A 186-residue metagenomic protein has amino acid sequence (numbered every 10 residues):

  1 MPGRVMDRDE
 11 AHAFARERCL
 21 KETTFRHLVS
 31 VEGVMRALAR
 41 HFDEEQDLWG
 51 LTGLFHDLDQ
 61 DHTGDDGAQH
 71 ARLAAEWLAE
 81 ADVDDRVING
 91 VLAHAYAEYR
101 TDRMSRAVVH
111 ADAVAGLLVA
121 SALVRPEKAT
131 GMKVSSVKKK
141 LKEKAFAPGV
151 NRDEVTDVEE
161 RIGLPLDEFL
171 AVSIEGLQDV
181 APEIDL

Functional and structural regions predicted by a protein language model:
M1-D66: Acidic/His-rich, divalent-metal-binding segments that scaffold phosphate/diphosphate chemistry
P2-M6, E44, D82-V83, M132 (+2 more regions): Short coil/turn linker and secondary-structure boundary residues
M6-A13, A68, R72, D85-R86 (+5 more regions): Generic alpha-helical secondary structure signal
R16, L20, T24, R36-E44 (+8 more regions): Generic secondary-structure signature for well-ordered alpha-helical cores
K21, M104-A107, D167: Amphipathic, non-membrane alpha-helical segments in soluble helical-bundle scaffolds
F42-F146, T156: Divalent metal-dependent catalytic cores for phosphoryl transfer on phosphate-bearing substrates
T130, S136-L186: A structured, mid-to-C-terminal "fold-capping" secondary-structure block
